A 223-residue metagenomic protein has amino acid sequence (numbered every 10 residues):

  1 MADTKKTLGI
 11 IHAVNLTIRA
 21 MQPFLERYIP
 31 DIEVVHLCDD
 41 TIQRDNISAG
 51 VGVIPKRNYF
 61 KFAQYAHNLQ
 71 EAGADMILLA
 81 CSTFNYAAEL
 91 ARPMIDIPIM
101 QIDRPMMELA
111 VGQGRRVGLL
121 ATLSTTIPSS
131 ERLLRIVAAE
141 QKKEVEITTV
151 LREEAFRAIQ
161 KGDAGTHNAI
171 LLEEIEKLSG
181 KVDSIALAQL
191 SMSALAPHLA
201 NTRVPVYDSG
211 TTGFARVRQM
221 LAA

Functional and structural regions predicted by a protein language model:
M1-A223: Non-catalytic structural scaffold of enzyme domains
